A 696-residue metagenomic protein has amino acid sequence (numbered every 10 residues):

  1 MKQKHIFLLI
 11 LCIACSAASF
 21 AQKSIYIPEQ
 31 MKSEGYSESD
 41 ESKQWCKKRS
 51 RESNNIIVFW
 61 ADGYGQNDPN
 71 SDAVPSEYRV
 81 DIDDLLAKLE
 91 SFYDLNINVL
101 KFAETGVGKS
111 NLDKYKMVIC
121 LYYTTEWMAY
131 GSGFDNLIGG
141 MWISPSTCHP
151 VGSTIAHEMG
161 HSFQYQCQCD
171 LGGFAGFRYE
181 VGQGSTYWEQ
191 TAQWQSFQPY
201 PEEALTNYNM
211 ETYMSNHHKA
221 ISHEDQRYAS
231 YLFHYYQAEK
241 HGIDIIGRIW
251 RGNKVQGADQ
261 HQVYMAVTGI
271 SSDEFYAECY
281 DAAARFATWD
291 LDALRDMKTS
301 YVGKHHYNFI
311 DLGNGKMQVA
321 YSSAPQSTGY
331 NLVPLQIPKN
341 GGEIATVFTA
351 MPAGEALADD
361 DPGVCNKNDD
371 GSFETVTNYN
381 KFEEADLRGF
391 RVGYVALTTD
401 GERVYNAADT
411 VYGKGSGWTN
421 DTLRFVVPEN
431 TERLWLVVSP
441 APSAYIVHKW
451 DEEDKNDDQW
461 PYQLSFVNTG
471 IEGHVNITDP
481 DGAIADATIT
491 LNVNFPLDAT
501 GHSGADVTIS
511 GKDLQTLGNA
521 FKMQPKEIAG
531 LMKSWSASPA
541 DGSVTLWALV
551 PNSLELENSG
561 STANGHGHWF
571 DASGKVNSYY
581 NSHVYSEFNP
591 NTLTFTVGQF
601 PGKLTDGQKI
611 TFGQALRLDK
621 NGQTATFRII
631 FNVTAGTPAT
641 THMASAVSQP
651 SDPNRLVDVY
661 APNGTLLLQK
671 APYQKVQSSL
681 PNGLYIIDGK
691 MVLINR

Functional and structural regions predicted by a protein language model:
Q22-I138, P145-M159, F163-C167, G173 (+1 more regions): Zn2+-dependent metallopeptidase catalytic core
G140-E211: Zinc-dependent metallopeptidase catalytic helix centered on the HExxH motif and its immediate flanking segment
T212-W289: Active-site-proximal alpha-helical
A258-A485: Beta/coil-rich, acidic/histidine-enriched accessory regions frequently appended to metallopeptidases
T488-T594: Surface-exposed binding patches on compact interaction domains or structured appendages
I489-L491, N621-P638, M691-V692: C-terminal edge beta-strand
T605-K620: A short beta-strand micro-motif common to beta-rich folds, especially ectodomain repeats
A639-R696: C-terminal outer-membrane/trafficking sorting elements
